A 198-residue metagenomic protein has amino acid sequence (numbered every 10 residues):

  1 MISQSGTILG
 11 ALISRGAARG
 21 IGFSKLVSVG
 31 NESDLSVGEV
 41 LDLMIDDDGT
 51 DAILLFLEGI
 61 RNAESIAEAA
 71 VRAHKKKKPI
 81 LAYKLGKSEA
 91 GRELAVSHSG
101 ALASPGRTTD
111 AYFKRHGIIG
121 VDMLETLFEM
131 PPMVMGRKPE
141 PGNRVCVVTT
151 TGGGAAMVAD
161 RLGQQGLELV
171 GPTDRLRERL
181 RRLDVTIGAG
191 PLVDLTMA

Functional and structural regions predicted by a protein language model:
I2-A198: Catalytic-core regions of core metabolic enzymes, especially those transforming organic acids/acyl-group intermediates
